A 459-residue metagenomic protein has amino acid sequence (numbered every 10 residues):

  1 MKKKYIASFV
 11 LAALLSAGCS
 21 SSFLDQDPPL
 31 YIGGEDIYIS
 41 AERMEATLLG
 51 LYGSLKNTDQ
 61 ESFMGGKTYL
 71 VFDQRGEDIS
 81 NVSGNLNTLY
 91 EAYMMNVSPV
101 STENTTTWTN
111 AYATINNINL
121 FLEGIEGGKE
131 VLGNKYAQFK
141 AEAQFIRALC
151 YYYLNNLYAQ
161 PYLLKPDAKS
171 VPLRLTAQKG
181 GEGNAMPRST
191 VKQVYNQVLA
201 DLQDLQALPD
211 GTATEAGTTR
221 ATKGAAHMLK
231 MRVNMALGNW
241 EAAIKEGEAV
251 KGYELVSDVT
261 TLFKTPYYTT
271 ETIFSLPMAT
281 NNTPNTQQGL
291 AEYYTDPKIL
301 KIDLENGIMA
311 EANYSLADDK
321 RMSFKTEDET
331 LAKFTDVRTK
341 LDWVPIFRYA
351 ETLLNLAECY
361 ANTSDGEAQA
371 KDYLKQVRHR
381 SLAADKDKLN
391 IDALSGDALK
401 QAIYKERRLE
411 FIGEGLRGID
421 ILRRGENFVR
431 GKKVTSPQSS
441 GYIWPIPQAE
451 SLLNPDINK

Functional and structural regions predicted by a protein language model:
K2-S8, A13-E42, V198, M231 (+1 more regions): Bacterial Sec-dependent N-terminal signal peptides
C19-V71, A449-K459: Acidic, glycine-rich segments characteristic of secretory precursors and extracytoplasmic regions
E35, S62-V82, Y158-V171, G211-T286 (+1 more regions): Short, surface-exposed recognition loops and adjoining beta-strand edges that mediate ligand/DNA contacts, enriched
A46, R220, G238, A242-A350 (+6 more regions): Hydrophobic-face positions in mid-chain alpha helices that act as interaction patches
L48, I115-I118, Y195, L202 (+2 more regions): Inward-facing hydrophobic residues that define packing positions of alpha-helical scaffold repeats
L86-Y158, S189, L202, Q206-T214 (+3 more regions): Conserved, well-structured interaction surfaces
Y195, W240, G366-E367: TPR-repeat structural position
